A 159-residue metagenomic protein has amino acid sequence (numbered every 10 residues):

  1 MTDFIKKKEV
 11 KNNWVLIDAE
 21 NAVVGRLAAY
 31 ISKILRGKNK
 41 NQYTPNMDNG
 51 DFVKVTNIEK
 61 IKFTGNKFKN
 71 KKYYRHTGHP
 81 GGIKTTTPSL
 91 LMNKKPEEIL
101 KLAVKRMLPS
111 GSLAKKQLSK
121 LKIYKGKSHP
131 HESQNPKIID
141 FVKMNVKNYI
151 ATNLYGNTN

Functional and structural regions predicted by a protein language model:
M1-S112, E132-N159: Ribosome large-subunit tunnel/peptidyl-transferase-proximal elements
A114-Y124: C-terminal structural segments of small proteins and small subunits
I123-E132: Short, highly charged C-terminal tails/helix-capping segments
